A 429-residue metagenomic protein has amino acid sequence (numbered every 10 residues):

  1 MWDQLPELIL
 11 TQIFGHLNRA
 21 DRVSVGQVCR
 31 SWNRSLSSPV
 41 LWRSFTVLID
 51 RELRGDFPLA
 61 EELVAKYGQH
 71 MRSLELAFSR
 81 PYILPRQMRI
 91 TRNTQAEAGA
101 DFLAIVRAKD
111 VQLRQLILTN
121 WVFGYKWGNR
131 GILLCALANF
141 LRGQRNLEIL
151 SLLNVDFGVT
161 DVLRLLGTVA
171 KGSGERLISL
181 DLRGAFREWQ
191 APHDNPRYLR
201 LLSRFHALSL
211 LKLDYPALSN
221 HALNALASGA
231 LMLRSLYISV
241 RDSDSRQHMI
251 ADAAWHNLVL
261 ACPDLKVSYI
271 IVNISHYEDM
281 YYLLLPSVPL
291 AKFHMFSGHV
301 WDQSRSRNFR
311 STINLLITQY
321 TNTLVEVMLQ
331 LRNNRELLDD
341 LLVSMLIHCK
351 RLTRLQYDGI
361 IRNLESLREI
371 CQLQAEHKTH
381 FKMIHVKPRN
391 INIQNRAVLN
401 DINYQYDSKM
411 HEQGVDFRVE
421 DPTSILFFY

Functional and structural regions predicted by a protein language model:
M1-Y429: The conserved beta-strand core of Leucine-Rich Repeat
